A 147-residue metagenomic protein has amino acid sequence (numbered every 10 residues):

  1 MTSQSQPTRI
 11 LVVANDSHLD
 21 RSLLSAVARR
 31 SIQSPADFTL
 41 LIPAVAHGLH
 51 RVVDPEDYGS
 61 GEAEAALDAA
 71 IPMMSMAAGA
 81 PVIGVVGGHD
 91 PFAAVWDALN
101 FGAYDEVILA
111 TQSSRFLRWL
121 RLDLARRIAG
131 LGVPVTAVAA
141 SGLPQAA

Functional and structural regions predicted by a protein language model:
M1-S3, G79-D105: Structural beta-alpha unit
S3-D54, A137-G142: Small/aliphatic-rich secondary-structure junction motif
R9, E106-I108: Structural motif
L23-A26, D97-A98, D123: A short acidic, amphipathic alpha-helical/loop segment
P55-A66: Glycine- and acidic-residue-enriched helix-capping/strand-helix junction motifs
A110-R126: Glycine-rich, Arg-bearing micro-motifs that act as flexible, cationic patches
L131-A147: Short, flexible loop segments at boundaries between secondary-structure elements
